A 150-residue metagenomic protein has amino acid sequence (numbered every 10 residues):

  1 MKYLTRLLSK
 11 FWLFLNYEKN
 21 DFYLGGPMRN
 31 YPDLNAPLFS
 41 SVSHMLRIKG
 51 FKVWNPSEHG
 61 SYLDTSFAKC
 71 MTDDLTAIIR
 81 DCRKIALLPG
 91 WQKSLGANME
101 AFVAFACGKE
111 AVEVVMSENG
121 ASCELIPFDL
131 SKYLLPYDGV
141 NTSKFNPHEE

Functional and structural regions predicted by a protein language model:
K2-E150: Conserved catalytic or regulatory cores that recognize and/or transform ribose-phosphate-containing ligands
